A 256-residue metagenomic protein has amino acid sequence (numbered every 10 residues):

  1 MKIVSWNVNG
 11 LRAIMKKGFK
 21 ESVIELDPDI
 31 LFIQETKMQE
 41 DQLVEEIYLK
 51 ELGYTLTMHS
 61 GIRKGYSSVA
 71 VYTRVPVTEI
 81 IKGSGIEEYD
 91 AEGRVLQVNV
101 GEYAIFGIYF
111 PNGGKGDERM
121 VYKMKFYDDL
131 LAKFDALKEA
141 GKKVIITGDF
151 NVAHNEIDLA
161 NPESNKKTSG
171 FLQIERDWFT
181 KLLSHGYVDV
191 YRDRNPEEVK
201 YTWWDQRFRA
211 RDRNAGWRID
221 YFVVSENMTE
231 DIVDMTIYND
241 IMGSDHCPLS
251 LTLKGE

Functional and structural regions predicted by a protein language model:
M1-L49, G61-V69, H154, K181 (+1 more regions): N-terminal, active-site-proximal structural segment of metallo-dependent hydrolase catalytic domains
M1-N9, E102-G114, T147: Active-site-proximal beta-strand elements of phosphoester/diester hydrolases
N7, V23-D41, I105, F134-E156 (+4 more regions): Active-site beta-strand/loop signature of hydrolases that rely on acidic residues for catalysis
K37-Q39, E45-G113: Structured beta-strand-rich core segments of catalytic domains in phosphoester-bond hydrolases
L52-G53, D128-A215, I219: Metal-dependent phosphoesterases centered on the DNase I-like endonuclease/exonuclease/phosphatase
K64-E79, E198, R209-E230: Conserved beta strand-loop-helix elements of the APE1-like EEP
R74, V98-G101, S225-E226, L251-E256: Active-site beta-strand termini and strand-to-loop segments that position acidic
G85-I86, P111-Y127, E163-K167: Surface-exposed cleft-lining segments at the edges of enzyme active sites
